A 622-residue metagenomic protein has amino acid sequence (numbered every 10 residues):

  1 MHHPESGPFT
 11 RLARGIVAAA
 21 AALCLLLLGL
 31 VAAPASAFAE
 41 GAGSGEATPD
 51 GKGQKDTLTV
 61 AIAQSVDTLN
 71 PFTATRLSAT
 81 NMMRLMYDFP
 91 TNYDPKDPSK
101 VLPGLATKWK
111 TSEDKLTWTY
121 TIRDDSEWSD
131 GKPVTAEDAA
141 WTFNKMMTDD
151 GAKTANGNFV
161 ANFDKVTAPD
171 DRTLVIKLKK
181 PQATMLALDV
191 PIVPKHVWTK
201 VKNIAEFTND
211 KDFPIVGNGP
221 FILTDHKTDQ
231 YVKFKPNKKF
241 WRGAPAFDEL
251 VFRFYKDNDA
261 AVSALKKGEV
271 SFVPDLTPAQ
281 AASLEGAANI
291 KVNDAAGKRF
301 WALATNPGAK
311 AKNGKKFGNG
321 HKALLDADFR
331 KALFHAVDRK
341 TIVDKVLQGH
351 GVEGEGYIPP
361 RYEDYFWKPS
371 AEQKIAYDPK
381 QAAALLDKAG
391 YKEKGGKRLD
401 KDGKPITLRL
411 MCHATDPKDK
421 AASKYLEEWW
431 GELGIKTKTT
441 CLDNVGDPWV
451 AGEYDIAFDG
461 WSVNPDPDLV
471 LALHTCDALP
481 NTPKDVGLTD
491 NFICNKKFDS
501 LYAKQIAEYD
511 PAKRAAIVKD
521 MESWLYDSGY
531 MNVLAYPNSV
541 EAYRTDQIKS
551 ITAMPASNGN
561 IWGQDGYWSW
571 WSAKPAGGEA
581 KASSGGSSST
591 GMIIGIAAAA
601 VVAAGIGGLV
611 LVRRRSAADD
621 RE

Functional and structural regions predicted by a protein language model:
H2, G41-S44, K227, F334-W367 (+3 more regions): Detector for C-terminal structural segments
D50-G53, T121, A155-V201: Surface-exposed binding/hinge segments that line and control ligand-binding clefts or catalytic entry sites
Q54-Q64, T107, T117-Y120, A139-F143 (+8 more regions): Short, well-ordered beta-strand elements
A61-E113, N144, V216: N-terminal lobe/hinge region of extracytoplasmic solute-binding protein
K96, V190-P245, E249, P379-K380 (+2 more regions): Gly/Pro-rich hinge or "lid" segments in bacterial periplasmic/extracellular proteins
T107-A152, V175, A261-A264, K322-L324: Aromatic- and charge-enriched surface segment that lines or borders ligand/interaction sites
T135-T142, T173-K177, G219-P220, D248-E249 (+4 more regions): Alpha-helical secondary-structure segments
N237-L284, E427, K436-K438: Ligand-site clamp/hinge motif
